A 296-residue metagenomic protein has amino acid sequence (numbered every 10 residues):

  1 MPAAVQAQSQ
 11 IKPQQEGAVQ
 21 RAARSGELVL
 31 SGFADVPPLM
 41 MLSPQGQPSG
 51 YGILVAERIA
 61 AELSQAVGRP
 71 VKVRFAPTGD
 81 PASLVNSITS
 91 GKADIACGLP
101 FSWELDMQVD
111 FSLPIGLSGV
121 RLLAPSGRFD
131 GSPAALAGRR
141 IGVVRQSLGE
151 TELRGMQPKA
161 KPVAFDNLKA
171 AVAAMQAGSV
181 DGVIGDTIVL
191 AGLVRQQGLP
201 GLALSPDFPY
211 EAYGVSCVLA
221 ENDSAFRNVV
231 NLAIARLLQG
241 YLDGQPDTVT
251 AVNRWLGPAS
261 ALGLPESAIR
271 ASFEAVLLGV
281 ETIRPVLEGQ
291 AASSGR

Functional and structural regions predicted by a protein language model:
V5-C97, M107: Extracytoplasmic small-molecule ligand-binding "clamshell" domains of the periplasmic binding protein/Venus flytrap
Q8-P13, T151-F165, A233-R296: Ligand-binding clefts/hinges and TM-proximal coupling segments of bilobed small-molecule sensing domains
Q8-P13, V19, G50-E62, G127 (+3 more regions): Extended ligand-binding regions for polar small-molecule ligands
V29, D35-P38, P48-Q65, P100-F101 (+2 more regions): Bilobed "Venus flytrap"/periplasmic-binding protein-like clamshell domains and structurally analogous long
A34, G116-S126, T187, A191-A235 (+1 more regions): Periplasmic-binding protein-like
I53, E57-A61, A82, N86 (+6 more regions): Solvent-exposed, polar/charged alpha-helical surfaces in well-ordered, non-transmembrane soluble domains, broadly
E57, G68-A135, D207-Y210, A275-G295: Acidic, polar ligand-binding/catalytic clefts
A82-S83, C97-Q108, E152-G155, Q176-E211: A ligand-binding cleft/hinge motif common to bilobed small-molecule-binding domains
